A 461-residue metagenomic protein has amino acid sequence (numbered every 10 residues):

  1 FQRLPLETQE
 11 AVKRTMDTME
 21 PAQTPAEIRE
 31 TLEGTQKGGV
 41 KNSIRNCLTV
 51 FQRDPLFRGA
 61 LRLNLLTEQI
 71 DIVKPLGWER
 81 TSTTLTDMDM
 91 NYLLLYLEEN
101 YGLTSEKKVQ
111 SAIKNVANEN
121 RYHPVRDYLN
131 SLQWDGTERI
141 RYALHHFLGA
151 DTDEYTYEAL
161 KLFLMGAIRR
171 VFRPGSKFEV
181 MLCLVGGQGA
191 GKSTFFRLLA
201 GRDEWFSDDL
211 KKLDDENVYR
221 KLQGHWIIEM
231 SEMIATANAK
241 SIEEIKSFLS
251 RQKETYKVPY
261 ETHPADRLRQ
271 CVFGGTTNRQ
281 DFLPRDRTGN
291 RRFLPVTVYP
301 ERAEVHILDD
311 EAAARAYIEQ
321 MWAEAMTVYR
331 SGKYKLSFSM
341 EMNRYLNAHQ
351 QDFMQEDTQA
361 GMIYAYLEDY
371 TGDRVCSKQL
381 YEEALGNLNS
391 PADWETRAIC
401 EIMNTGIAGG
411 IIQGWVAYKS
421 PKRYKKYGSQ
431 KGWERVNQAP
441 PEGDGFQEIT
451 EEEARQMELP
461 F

Functional and structural regions predicted by a protein language model:
F1-R139, E154, E158, N389-W394 (+3 more regions): N-terminal nucleic-acid engagement/recognition segments and initiation subdomains in replication, restriction
I113-Q223, I227, K378, L385: P-loop NTPase catalytic core of nucleic-acid-dependent motor ATPases
V218-Q223, V258-T276: AAA+/SF3 P-loop NTPase mechanochemical coupling elements
G224-W226, Q252, R269-V272, T288-L294: Short glycine-/polar-rich loops that comprise or flank the Walker A/P-loop and associated switch/sensor motifs
I227-L249, P284-G289: Conserved AAA+/SF3 P-loop NTPase catalytic/coupling segment centered on the Walker-B
I242-A265: Conserved catalytic/switch belt of AAA+ P-loop NTPases
R285-A303: A short helix-turn-beta junction within AAA+ P-loop NTPase domains corresponding to the substrate/partner-engaging
L336-F461: DNA transaction DNA-binding modules
